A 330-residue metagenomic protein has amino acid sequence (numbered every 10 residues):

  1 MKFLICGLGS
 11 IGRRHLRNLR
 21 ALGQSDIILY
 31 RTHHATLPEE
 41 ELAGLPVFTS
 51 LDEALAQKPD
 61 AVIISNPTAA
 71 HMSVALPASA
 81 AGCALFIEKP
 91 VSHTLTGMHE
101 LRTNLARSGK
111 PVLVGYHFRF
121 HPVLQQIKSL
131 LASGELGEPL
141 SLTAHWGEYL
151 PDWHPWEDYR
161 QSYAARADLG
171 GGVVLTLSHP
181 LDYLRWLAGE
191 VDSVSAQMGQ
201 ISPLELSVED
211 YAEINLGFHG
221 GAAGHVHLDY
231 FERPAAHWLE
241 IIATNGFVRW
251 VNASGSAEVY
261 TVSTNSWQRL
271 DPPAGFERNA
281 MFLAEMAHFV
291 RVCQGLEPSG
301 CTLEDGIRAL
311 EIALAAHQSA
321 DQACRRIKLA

Functional and structural regions predicted by a protein language model:
M1-A43: N-terminal Rossmann-like dinucleotide-binding module
Q24-S25, A81-C83, S108-K110, A222: A short helix->loop->beta-strand "cap" motif at the edges of active sites that frequently abuts
A43-N104: Beta-loop-alpha module in the N-terminal Rossmann-like domain of NAD(P)-dependent dehydrogenases, especially those
A61-N66, V290-A330: C-terminal helix-rich "cap/oligomerization" subdomain common to oxidoreductases
E100-F118, E138-L142: Rossmann-fold dehydrogenase core element
F118-E205, A323: Predominantly a Rossmann-like dinucleotide-binding segment in NAD(P)-dependent oxidoreductases
L175-T176, L181-S256, L283-E297: Contiguous beta-strand/loop segments that form the cofactor/metal-binding neighborhood of enzyme cores
P273-A287: Active-site loop of classical SDR/Rossmann-like NAD(P)-dependent oxidoreductases, centered on the catalytic Tyr-X3-Lys
